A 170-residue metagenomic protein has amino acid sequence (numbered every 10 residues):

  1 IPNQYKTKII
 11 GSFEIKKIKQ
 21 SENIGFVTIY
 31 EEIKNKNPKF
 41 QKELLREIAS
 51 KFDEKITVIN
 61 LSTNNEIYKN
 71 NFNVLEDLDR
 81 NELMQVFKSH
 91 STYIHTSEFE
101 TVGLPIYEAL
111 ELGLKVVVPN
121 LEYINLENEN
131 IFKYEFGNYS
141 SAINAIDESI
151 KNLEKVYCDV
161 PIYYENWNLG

Functional and structural regions predicted by a protein language model:
S12-K36, K42-R46: Conserved donor-binding/catalytic core segment of Leloir-type glycosyltransferases
M84, Y107-E111, N125: Short alpha-helical segment that forms part of, or immediately flanks, the ligand-binding pocket in carbohydrate-active
M84-H90: Short alpha-helical donor nucleotide-sugar binding micro-motif in glycosyltransferases
Y93-I94: A short hydrophobic beta-strand element within the catalytic core of glycosyltransferases that build diverse glycans
E98: Aromatic "clamp/platform" in nucleotide-sugar-dependent glycosyltransferases that forms part of the donor/acceptor
K115-V118: Short hydrophobic beta-strand element within catalytic cores of glycosyltransferases and related nucleotide-activated
I131-S140, D147-L153: Conserved acidic donor-binding segment of nucleotide-sugar-dependent glycosyltransferases
K151-G170: A charged, aromatic-enriched C-terminal amphipathic alpha-helix characteristic of glycosyltransferases across folds
